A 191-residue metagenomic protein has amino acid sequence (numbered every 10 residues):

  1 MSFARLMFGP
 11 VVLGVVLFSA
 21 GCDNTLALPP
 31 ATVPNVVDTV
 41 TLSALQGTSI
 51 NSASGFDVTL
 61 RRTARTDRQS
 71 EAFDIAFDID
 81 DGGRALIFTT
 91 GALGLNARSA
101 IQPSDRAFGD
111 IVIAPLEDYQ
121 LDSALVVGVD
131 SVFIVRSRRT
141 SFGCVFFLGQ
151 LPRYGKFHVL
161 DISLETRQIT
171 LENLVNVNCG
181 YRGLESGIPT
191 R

Functional and structural regions predicted by a protein language model:
M1-V11: Bacterial N-terminal signal peptides that target proteins for export
L17-G21: C-terminal motif of bacterial Sec signal peptides marking the signal peptidase cleavage site
C22-R191: Surface-exposed, beta-sheet-biased, low-hydrophobicity segments with strongly acidic/polar composition
